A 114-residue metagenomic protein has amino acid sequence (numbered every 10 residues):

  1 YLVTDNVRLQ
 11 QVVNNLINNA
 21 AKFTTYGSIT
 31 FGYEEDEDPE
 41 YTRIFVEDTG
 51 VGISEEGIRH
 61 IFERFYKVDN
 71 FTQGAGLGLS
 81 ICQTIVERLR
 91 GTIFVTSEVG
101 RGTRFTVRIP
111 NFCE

Functional and structural regions predicted by a protein language model:
Y1-T4: Conserved micro-motifs of the catalytic ATP-binding
A20-A21: Short helix-loop "hinge" at the ATP-lid/N-box region of the Bergerat-fold HATPase_c
S28-P39: Short beta-strand/loop element within the Bergerat-fold HATPase_c
D48: Acidic ATP/Mg2+-coordinating residue in the GHKL
I53-F65: Short conserved segment of the HATPase_c
G78, C82: Short alpha-helical Gxxx[C/S/T] motif in the catalytic ATP-binding
